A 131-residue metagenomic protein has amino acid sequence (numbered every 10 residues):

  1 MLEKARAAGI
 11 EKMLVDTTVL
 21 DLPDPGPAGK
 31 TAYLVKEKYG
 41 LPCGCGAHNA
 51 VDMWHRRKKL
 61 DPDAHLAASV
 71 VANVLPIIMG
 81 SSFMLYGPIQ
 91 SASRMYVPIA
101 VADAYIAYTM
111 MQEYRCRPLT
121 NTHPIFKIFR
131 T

Functional and structural regions predicted by a protein language model:
M1-M111: Catalytic alpha/beta core domains of metabolic enzymes, predominantly
V97-T131: N-terminal charge/polar-biased segments
